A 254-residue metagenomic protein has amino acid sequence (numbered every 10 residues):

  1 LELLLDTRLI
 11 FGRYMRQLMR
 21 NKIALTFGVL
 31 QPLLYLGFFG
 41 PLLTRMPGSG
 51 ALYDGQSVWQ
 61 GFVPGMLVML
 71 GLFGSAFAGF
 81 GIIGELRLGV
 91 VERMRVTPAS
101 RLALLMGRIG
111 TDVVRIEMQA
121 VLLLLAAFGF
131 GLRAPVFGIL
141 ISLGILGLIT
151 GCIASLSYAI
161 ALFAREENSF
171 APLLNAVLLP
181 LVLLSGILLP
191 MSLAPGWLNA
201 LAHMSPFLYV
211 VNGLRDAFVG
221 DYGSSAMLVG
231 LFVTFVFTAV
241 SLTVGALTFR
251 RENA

Functional and structural regions predicted by a protein language model:
L1-Q31: Aromatic- and glycine-rich beta-strand/loop motifs that create alpha-glucan
L9, R13-Q17, L88-V96, A161-R165 (+2 more regions): Short amphipathic alpha-helical coupling elements at transmembrane boundaries
Q17, G50-Y53, R133, V182-A239: Membrane-interfacial helix-loop-helix junctions in multi-pass membrane proteins
L25-L33, R165-G186: Pore- or pathway-lining transmembrane helices of multi-pass membrane proteins that form conduits for solutes/ions
L34-P41, S57-F130, S157-Y158, N175-V177 (+1 more regions): Hydrophobic alpha-helical transmembrane segments of multi-pass membrane transport proteins
F39-G48, F73, A127-P135, A164-E166 (+2 more regions): Short helix-capping/hinge motifs at transmembrane helix termini and TM-loop junctions
R101-L174, D221-A246: Alpha-helical transmembrane segments and their short interhelical loops
L247-A254: Short cytosolic juxtamembrane segments of multi-pass membrane proteins
